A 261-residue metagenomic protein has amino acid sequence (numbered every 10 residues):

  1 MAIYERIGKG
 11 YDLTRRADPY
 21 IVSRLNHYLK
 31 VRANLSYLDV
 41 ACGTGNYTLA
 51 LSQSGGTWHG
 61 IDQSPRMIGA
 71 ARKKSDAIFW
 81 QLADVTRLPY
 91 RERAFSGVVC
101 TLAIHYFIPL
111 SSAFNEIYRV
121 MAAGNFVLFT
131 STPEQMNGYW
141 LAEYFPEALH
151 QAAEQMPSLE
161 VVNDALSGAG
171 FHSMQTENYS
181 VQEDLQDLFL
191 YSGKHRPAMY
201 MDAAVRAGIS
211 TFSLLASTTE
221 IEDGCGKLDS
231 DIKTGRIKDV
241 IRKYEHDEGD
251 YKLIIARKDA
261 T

Functional and structural regions predicted by a protein language model:
M1-L35, N46-A50, M67-A70, K74 (+3 more regions): Conserved class I S-adenosyl-L-methionine
L38-V40, T44-R87: Class I SAM-dependent methyltransferase SAM/SAH-binding core
V99: A conserved beta-strand element that flanks and buttresses the S-adenosyl-L-methionine
L102-H105: Short catalytic micro-motifs in class I SAM-dependent methyltransferases
S111-G124: A short glycine-rich, Lys/Arg-flanked "PGG" loop and its adjoining helix->strand segment in the class I
F126-P157, D187-Y191: Conserved class I S-adenosyl-L-methionine
E154-G170, T176: Short alpha-helix
Q175-T261: Conserved Class I S-adenosyl-L-methionine
